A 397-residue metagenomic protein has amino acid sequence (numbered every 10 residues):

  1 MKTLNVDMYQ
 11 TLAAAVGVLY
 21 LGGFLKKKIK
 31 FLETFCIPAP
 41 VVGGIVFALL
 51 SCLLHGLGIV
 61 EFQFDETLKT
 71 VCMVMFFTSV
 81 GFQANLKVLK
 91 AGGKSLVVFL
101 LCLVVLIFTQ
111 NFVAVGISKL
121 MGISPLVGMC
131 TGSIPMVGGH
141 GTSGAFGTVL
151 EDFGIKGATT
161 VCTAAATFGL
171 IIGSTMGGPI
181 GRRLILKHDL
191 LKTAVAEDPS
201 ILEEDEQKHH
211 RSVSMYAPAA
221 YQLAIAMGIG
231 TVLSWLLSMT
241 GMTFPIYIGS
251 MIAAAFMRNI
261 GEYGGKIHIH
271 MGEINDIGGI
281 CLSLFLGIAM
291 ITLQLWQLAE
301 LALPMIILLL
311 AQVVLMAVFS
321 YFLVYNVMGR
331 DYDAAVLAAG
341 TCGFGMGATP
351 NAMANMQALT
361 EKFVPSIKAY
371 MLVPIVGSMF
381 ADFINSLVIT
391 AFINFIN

Functional and structural regions predicted by a protein language model:
T3-G17, Q63-F76, L126-S133, M242-A253 (+3 more regions): Structural signature of hydrophobic alpha-helical transmembrane segments
V18, I45-C52, D65-G93, I252-G261 (+1 more regions): Hydrophobic transmembrane alpha-helices of secondary-active transporters and Na+-translocating membrane complexes
V18-L19, L170-Y263: Membrane-embedded hairpin module used as a gating/binding unit in multi-pass transport and secretion proteins
L21-E33, S79-A91, I180, F256-M271 (+1 more regions): C-terminal ends of transmembrane helices
L25-V41, L53-G58, F62, K187 (+3 more regions): Flexible hinge motifs at transmembrane-helix junctions and intramembrane kinks/re-entrant loops in multi-pass membrane
N85-V115, T167, L223, D276 (+1 more regions): Entry/N-cap segments of selected transmembrane alpha helices and their immediately preceding amphipathic helices
V113, I117-A158, F168, I180 (+2 more regions): Alpha-helical membrane segments and immediately flanking helix-loop junctions that form or couple to the substrate/ion
G116-I123, A166-E203, F319-Y332, G377-N397: Juxtamembrane and boundary regions of transmembrane helices in multi-pass small-molecule transporters and channels
